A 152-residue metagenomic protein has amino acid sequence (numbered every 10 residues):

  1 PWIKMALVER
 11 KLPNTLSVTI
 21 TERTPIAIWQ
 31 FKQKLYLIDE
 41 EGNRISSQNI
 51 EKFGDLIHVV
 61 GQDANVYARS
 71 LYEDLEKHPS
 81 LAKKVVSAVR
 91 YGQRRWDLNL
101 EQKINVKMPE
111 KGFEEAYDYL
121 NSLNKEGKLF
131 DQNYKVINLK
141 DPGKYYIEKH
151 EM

Functional and structural regions predicted by a protein language model:
P1-W2: Amphipathic, non-transmembrane alpha-helical segments in extracytoplasmic/periplasmic proteins
M5-M152: Charged, solvent-exposed interaction patches on well-folded alpha/beta domains that mediate macromolecular contacts
